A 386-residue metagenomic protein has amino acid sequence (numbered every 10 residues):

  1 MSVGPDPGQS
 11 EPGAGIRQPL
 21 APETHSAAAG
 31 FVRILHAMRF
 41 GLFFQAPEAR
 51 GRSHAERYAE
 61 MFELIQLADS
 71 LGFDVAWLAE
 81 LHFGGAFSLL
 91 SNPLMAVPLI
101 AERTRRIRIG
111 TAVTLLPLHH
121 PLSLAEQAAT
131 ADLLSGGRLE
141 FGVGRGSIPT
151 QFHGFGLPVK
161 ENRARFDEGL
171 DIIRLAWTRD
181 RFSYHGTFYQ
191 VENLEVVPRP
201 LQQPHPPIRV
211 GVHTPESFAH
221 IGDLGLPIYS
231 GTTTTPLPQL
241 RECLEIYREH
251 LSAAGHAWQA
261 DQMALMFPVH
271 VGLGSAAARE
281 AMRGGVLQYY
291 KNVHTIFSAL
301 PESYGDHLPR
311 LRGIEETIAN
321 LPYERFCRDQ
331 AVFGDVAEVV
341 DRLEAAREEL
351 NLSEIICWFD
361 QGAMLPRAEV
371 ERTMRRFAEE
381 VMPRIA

Functional and structural regions predicted by a protein language model:
G30-R103, I107-R108, Q203-P206: N-terminal beta1-alpha1-beta2 module of alpha/beta enzyme domains
F31, H36-A37, H120-L226, S230 (+2 more regions): Internal, glycine-rich beta/alpha segment that forms the wall or movable "lid" of small-molecule/cofactor binding
L35-R52, I148, Q190-P204, L311-R328: N-terminal small/glycine-rich loop or linker at the start of catalytic domains across soluble metabolic enzymes
F40-L42, A76-L78, I109-T111, L139-V143 (+4 more regions): Hydrophobic faces of well-ordered beta-strands that scaffold small-molecule active sites in alpha/beta enzyme cores
A46-Y58, T114-P121, P204-V212, C327-V336: Active-site mouth loops of central-metabolism enzymes
A55-L67, H213-A219, E338-A345: Short, acidic/polar
G72, E80, I100, A131 (+8 more regions): Conserved, mostly hydrophobic/aromatic
K160-V196, P238-L352: An alpha-helical appendage that flanks or caps ligand/catalytic pockets
